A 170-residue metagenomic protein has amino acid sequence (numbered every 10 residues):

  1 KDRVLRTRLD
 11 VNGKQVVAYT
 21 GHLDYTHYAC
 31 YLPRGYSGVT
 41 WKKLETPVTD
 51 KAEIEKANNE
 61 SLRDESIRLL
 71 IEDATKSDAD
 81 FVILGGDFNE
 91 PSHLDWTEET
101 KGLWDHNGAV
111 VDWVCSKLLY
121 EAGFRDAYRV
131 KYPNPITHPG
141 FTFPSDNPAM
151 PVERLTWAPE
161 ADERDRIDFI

Functional and structural regions predicted by a protein language model:
K1-I170: Active-site regions of metal-assisted phosphoester/phosphodiester hydrolases, unifying DNase/endonuclease modules
